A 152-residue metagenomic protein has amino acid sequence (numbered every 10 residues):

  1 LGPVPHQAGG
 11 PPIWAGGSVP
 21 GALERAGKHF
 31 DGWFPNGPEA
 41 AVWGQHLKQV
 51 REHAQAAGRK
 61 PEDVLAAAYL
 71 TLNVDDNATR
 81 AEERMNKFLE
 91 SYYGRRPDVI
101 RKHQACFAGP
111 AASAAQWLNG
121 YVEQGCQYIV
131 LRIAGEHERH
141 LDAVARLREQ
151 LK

Functional and structural regions predicted by a protein language model:
L1-K152: Active-site-adjacent structural elements that line small-molecule/cofactor binding pockets in enzymes
